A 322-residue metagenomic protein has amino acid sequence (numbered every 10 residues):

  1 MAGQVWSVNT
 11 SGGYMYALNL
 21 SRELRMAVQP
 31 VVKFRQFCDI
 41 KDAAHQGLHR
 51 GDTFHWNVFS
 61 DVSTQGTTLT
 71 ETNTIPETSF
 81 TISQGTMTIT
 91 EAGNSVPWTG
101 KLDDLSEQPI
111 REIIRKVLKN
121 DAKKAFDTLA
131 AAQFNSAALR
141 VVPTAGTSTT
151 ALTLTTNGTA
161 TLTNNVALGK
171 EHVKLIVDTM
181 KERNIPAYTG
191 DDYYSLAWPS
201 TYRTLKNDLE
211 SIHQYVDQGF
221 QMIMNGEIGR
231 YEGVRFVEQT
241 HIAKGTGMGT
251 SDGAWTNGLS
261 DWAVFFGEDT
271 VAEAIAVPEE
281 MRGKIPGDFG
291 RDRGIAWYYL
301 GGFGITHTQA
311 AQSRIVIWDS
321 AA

Functional and structural regions predicted by a protein language model:
A2-C38, T153-T179, K206-A322: Sequence/fold signature of self-assembling virion shell proteins
K33-N94: Assembly/oligomerization interface modules of large self-assembling protein complexes
A43, T90-A92, V96-S106, I110 (+1 more regions): Structured, hydrophobic secondary-structure cores that serve as assembly/anchoring elements
W56, K116, N120, S195 (+2 more regions): Hydrophobic alpha-helical segments involved in membrane association or supramolecular assembly
S60, G100, Y299-F303: Beta-strand elements of well-folded, non-transmembrane domains
S63-T67, T204-L205, G245: Short, solvent-exposed loop/turn elements at domain surfaces
I75-A125: Long, hydrophobic/aromatic-enriched structural stretches that serve as scaffold segments
L105-E182, S320-A322: Alpha-helical scaffold segments that mediate packing/assembly in large oligomeric complexes
